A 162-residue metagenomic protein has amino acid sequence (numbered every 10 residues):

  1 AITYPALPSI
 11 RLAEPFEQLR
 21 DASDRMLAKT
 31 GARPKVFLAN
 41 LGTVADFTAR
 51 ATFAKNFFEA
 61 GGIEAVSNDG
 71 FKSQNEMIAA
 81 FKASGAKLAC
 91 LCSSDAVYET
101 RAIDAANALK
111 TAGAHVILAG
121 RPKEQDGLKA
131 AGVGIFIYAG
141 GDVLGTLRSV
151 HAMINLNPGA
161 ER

Functional and structural regions predicted by a protein language model:
A1-S93: Non-catalytic terminal/interface segments that mediate subunit docking, oligomerization, and allosteric communication
T43-T48, V97-T100, E124-D126: Flexible loop/turn segments at secondary-structure boundaries
T52, N75, I103, P122-Q125: Residue-level marker for well-ordered alpha-helical positions
G62-E64, D104, G113: C-terminal accessory domains/tails appended to large, multi-domain proteins
Q74, V97-N107, T146: Active-site-adjacent beta->alpha loops and helix N-cap segments on the catalytic face of soluble alpha/beta enzymes
A79-K82, I103, N107, D126: Alpha-helical segments flanking ligand/cofactor-binding loops in enzyme cores
S93-S94, R121: Active-site-proximal beta-strand/loop segments in catalytic clefts of secreted hydrolases
N107-R162: Peripheral docking tails and interdomain loops at the edges of cofactor- or intermediate-handling domains
